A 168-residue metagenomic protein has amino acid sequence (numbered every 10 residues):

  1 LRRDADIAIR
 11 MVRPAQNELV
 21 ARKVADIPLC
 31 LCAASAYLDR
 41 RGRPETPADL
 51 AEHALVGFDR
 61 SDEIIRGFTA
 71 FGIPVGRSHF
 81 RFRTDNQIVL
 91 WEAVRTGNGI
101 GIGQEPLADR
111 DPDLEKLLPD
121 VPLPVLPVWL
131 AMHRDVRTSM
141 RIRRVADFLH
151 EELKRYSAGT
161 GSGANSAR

Functional and structural regions predicted by a protein language model:
L1: Conserved alpha-helical scaffold flanking the Walker A/P-loop in AAA+ ATPase domains
D4-V12: Pocket-flanking alpha-helical
P14-V128, R155-R168: C-terminal regulatory
W91, M132, A146-D147: A cross-family signal for key residues in well-ordered alpha-helices that form functional helical elements
V128-T138: A bilobed periplasmic-binding-protein/Venus flytrap-type ligand-binding module shared by bacterial periplasmic
R137-E151: Short amphipathic alpha-helical coupling segments at ligand-binding clamshell hinges and other catalytic/signaling
